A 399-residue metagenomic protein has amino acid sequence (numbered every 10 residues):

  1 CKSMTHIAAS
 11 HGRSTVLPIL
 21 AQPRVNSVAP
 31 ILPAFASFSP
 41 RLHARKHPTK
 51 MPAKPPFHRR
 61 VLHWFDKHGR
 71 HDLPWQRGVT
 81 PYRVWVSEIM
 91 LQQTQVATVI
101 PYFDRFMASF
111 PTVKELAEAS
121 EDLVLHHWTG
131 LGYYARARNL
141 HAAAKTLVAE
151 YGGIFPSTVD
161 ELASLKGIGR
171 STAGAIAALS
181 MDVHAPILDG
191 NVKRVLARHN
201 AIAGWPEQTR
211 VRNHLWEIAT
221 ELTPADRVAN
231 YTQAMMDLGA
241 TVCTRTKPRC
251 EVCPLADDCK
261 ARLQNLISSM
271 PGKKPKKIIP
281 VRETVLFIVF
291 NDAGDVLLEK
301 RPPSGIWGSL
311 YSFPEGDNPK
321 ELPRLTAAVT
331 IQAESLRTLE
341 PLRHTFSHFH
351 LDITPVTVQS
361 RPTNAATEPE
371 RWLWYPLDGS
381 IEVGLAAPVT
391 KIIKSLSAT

Functional and structural regions predicted by a protein language model:
C1-T5, S10-S14, R24-S27: Low-acidity, Ser/Thr- and Arg-rich intrinsically disordered low-complexity segments
S14, A21-Q22, N139, N318 (+1 more regions): N-terminal low-complexity, intrinsically disordered patches enriched in charged
L20, R24, L32-A36, P40-H43: Intrinsically disordered, low-complexity proline-rich regions
F35, L42-H71, Q76-R77, D237-T399: Intrinsically disordered, low-complexity, charged terminal extensions of DNA damage-control enzymes
P55-E251, L255-L266: Catalytic cores of DNA base-excision repair glycosylases
